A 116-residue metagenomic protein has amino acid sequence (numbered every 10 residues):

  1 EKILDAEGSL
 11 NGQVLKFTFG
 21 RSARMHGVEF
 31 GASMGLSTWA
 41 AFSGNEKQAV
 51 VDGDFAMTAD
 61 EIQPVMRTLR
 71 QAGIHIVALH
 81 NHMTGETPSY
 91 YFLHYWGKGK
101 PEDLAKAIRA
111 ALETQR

Functional and structural regions predicted by a protein language model:
E1-Y90, H94-R116: Long, contiguous binding/interaction regions
